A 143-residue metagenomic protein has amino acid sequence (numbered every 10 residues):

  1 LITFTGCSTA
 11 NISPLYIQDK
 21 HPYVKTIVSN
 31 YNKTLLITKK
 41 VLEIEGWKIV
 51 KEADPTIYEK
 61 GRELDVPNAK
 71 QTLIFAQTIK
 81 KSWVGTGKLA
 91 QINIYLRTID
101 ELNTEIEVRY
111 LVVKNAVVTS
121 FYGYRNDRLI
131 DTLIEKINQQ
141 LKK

Functional and structural regions predicted by a protein language model:
F4-G6: C-terminal motif of bacterial Sec signal peptides marking the signal peptidase cleavage site
S8-K143: Ser/Thr-rich, low-complexity intrinsically disordered terminal regions
